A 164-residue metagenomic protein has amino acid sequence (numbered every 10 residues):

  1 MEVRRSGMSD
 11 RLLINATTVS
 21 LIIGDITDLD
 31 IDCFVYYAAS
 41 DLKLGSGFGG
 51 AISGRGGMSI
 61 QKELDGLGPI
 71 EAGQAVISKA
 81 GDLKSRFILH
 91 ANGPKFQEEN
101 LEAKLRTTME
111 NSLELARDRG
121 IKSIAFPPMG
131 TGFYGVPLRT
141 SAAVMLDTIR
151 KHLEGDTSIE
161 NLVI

Functional and structural regions predicted by a protein language model:
E2-D118: Glycine-/small-residue-enriched capping loops at alpha/beta junctions
K95-I164: Phosphate/ribose-phosphate-bearing ligand recognition and processing surfaces, centered on ADP-ribose/NAD(+/P+) systems
